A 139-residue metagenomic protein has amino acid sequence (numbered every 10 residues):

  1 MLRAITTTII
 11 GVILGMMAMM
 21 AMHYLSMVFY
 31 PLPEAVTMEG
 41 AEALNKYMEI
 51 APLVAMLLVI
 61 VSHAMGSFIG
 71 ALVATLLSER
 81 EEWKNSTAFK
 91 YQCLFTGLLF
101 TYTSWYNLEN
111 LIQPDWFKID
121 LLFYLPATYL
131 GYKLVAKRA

Functional and structural regions predicted by a protein language model:
M1-A139: Juxtamembrane/disordered regions of integral membrane proteins
